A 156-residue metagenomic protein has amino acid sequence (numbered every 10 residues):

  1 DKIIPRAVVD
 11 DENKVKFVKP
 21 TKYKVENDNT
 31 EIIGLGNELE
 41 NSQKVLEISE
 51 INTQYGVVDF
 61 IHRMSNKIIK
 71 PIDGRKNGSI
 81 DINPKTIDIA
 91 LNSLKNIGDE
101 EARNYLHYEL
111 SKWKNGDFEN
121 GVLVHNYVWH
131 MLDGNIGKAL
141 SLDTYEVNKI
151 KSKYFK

Functional and structural regions predicted by a protein language model:
D1-N66: N-terminal, intrinsically disordered, polar/charged segments of Gram-positive cell-envelope systems that serve as
D10, P20-E26, I48, R63-P71 (+4 more regions): Surface-exposed polar/charged interaction patches
E12, K16, N104, S111 (+1 more regions): Polar/charged alpha-helical tracts
N37, H62, N66, H107 (+1 more regions): Histidine-centered active-site/metal-ligand motif
L46, E50, Q54-V57, N83 (+3 more regions): Intrinsic-disorder-associated interaction segments
V57-G116: Mature extracytoplasmic domains of secretory-pathway proteins
W113-K156: C-terminal amphipathic alpha-helix
